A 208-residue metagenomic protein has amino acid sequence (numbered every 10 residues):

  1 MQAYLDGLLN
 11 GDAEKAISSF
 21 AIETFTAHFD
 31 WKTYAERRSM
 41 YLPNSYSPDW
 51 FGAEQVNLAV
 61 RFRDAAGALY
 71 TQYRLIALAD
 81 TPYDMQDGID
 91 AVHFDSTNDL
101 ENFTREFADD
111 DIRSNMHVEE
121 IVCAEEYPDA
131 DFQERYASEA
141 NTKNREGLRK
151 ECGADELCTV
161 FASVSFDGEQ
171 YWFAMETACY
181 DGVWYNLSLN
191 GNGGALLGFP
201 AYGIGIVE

Functional and structural regions predicted by a protein language model:
M1-D12, S19: Short, aromatic-enriched amphipathic alpha-helices that serve as compact interaction elements
L5, F20-T24, A66, V122 (+3 more regions): A mature extracytoplasmic/lumenal domain signature
L8, S163-G168: Short, flexible beta-strand-to-coil junctions
G11, Y127, C152, A201-I206: Short coil/turn linker and secondary-structure boundary residues
A13, F25-W31, E176-C179, G193-G194: Extended intrinsically disordered, low-complexity coil regions enriched in Ser, Thr, Gly, Ala and often Pro
S18-K150: Short solvent-exposed beta->alpha transition segments
A130-E134, T159, G168-E208: Short beta-strand edge/turn micro-motifs at domain boundaries
E151-F161: Short, hydrophobic/aromatic-rich segments at coil-to-beta transitions
